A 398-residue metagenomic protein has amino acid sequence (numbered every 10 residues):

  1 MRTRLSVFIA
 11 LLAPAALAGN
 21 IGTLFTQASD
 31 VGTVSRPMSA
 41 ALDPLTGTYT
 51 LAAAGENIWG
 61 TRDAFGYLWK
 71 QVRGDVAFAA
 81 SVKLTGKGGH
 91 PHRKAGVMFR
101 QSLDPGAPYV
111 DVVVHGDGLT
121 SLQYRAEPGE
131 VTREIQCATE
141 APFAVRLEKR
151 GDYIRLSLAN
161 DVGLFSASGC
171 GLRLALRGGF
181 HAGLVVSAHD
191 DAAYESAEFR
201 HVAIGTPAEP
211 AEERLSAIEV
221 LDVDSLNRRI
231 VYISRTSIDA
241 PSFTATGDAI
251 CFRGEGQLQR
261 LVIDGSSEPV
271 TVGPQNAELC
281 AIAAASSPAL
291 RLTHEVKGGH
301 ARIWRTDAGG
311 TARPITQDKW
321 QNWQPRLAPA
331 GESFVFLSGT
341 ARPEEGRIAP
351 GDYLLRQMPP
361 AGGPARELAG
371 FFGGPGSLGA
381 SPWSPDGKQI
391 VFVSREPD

Functional and structural regions predicted by a protein language model:
M1-F8: Bacterial N-terminal signal peptides that target proteins for export
R2, G88-G89, R155, Q389-F392: Short amphipathic alpha-helical segments with coiled-coil-like heptad repeat character
R4, G151, V162, S216 (+1 more regions): Residue-level detector of intrinsically disordered/flexible regions characterized by low predicted structural confidence
I9-A10, M38: Hydrophobic alpha-helical context, especially transmembrane and signal-peptide helices
A13-A15: N-terminal signal peptide c-region/cleavage motif recognized by signal peptidases
G19-E209: Extracellular glycan-recognition regions
A208-D398: Sequence signature of WD/YWTD-type beta-propeller architectures
